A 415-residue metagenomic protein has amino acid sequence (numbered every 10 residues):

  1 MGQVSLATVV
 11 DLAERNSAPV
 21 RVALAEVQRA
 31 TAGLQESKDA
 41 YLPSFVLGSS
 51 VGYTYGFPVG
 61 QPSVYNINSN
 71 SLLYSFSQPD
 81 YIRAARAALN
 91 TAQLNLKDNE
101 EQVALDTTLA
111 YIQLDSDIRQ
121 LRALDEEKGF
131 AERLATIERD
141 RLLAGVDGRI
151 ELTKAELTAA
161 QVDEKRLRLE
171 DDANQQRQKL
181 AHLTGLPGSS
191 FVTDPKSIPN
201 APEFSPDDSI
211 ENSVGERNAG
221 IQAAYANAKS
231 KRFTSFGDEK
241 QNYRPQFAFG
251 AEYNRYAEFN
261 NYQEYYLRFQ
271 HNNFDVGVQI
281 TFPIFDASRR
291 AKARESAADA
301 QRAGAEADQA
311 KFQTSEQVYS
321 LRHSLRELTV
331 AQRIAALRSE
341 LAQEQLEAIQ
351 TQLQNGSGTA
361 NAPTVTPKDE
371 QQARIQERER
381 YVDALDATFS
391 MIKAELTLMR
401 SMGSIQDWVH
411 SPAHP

Functional and structural regions predicted by a protein language model:
M1-G2, Q35, V46-Y81, R86 (+3 more regions): Small/polar, glycine/serine/threonine/aspartate-rich low-complexity segments that form flexible
M1-L42, V46, R86, G148 (+8 more regions): Bacterial Sec-pathway N-terminal export signals of envelope proteins
D11-R21, Q28-P43, G56, I67-A84 (+10 more regions): A glycine-/polar-enriched beta->alpha junction
R86, R149-T158, R294, T364-Q376: Short, charged, amphipathic alpha-helical segments
N99-R217, S324-L328, A348, N355 (+3 more regions): Periplasmic alpha-helical coiled-coil/stalk elements that build and connect Gram-negative outer-membrane
L142-V146, Q352-T366, S401: A short glycine-centered flexible hinge/capping loop motif at secondary-structure junctions
R289-R338: C-terminal structural cap/anchor segments
N355, T359-A360, R374-P415: Acidic, low-complexity, intrinsically disordered peripheral segments
